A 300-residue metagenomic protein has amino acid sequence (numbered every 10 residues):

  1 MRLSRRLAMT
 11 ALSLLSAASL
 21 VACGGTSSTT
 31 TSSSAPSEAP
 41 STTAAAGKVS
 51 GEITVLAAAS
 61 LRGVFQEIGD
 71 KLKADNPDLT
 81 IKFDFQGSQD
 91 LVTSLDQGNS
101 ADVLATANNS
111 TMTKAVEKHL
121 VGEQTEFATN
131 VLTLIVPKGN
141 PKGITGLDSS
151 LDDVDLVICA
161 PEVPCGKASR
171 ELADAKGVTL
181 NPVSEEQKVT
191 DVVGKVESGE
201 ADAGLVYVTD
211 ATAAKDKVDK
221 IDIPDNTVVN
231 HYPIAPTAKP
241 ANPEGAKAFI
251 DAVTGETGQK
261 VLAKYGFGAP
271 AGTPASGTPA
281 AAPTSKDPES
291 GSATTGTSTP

Functional and structural regions predicted by a protein language model:
M1-L12: Bacterial N-terminal signal peptides that target proteins for export
R2-L3, S16-A17, G24-L61, Q66-D70 (+6 more regions): Exported/periplasmic ABC-transporter solute-binding proteins
A11-S19: Sec-dependent N-terminal signal peptides of Gram-negative exported proteins
I53, L79-I81, L132: Conserved beta-strand core positions
D78, S100-A101, A201: Short, high-confidence coil segments that cap the C-terminus of an alpha-helix and link into the following beta-strand
L79-I81, G122, V154, V218: A structural micro-motif
V92, G98-N108, M112-F127: Short beta-strand-centered segments that line the small-molecule binding cleft or hinge of alpha/beta clamshell
